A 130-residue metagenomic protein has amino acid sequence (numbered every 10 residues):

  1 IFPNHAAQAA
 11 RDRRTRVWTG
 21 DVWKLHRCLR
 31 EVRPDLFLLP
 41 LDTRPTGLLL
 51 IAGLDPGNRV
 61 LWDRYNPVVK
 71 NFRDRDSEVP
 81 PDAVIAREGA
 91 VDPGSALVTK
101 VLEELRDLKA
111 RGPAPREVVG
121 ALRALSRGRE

Functional and structural regions predicted by a protein language model:
I1-R129: S-adenosylmethionine/decaboxylated-SAM
